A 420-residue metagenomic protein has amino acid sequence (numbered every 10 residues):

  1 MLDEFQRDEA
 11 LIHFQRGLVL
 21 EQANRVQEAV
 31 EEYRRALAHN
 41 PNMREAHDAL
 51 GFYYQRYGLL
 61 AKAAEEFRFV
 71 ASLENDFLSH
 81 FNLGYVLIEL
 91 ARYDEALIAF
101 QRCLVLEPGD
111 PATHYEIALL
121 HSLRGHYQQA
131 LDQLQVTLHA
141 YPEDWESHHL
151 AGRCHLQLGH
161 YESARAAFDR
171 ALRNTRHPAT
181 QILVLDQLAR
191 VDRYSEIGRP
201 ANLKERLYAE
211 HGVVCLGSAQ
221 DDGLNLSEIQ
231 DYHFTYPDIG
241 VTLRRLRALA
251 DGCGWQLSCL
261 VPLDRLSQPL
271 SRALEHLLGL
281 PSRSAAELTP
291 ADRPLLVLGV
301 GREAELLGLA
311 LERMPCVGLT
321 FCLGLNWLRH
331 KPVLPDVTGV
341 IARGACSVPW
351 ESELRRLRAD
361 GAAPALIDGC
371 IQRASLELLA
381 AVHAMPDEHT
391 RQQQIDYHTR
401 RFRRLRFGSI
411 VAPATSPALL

Functional and structural regions predicted by a protein language model:
D3-E65, N82-R92: Alpha-helical segment of the N-proximal tetratricopeptide repeat
E4, I12-Q15, E66, N75 (+4 more regions): Intrinsically disordered, low-complexity regulatory segments that flank or lie outside the structured catalytic cores
E4-F5, A38, A71-S72, V105 (+1 more regions): Structural signature of alpha-solenoid helical repeat scaffolds
N40, G58, N82, I88-A91 (+2 more regions): PRPP-associated nucleotide enzymes
K62-E89, I98, R102-C103: A generic tandem-repeat structural signature
